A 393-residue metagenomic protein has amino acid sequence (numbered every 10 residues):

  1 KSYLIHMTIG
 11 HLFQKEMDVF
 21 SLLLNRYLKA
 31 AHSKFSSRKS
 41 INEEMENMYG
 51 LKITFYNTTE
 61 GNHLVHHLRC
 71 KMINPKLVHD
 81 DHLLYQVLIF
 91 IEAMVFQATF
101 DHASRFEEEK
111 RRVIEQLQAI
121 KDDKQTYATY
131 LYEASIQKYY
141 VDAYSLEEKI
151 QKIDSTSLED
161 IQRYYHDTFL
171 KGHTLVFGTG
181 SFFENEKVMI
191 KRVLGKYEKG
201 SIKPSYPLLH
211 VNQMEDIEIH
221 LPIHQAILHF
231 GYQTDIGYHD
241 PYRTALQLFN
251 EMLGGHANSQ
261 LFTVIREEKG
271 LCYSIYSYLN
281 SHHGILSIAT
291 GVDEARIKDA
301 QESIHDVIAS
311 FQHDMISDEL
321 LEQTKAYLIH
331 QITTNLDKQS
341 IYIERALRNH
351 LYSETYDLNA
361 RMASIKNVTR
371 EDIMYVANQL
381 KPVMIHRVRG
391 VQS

Functional and structural regions predicted by a protein language model:
K1-M48, K149, L158, Q162-V264 (+1 more regions): His/Glu-rich zincin catalytic helix
S2-F13, V19-F20, R38-A93, T126-E148 (+6 more regions): M16 family metallopeptidases and their MPP-like homologs
A31-K34, P75-V78, Q97-S104: Short, polar/flexible loop-turn hinges at active-site or ligand-entry regions and domain interfaces
Y49-T54, K152-Y164, M214, E268-I275 (+1 more regions): Short amphipathic beta-strand starts and helix->beta connectors
N57-E60, I161-F169, Y276-L279, M374-N378: Short, flexible, solvent-exposed loop/turn segments with mixed acidic/basic and small polar residues
S104-D167: Compact, aliphatic and Gly/Pro-tolerant "microcore" segments centered on a short helix or tight beta-hairpin and their
E107, S205-D216, E319-Q331: Short proline/glycine- and acidic-rich turn/helix-capping motifs at secondary-structure junctions
E115-K121, M214-I227, I329-S340: Short, low-order "capping/linker" segments at domain edges
